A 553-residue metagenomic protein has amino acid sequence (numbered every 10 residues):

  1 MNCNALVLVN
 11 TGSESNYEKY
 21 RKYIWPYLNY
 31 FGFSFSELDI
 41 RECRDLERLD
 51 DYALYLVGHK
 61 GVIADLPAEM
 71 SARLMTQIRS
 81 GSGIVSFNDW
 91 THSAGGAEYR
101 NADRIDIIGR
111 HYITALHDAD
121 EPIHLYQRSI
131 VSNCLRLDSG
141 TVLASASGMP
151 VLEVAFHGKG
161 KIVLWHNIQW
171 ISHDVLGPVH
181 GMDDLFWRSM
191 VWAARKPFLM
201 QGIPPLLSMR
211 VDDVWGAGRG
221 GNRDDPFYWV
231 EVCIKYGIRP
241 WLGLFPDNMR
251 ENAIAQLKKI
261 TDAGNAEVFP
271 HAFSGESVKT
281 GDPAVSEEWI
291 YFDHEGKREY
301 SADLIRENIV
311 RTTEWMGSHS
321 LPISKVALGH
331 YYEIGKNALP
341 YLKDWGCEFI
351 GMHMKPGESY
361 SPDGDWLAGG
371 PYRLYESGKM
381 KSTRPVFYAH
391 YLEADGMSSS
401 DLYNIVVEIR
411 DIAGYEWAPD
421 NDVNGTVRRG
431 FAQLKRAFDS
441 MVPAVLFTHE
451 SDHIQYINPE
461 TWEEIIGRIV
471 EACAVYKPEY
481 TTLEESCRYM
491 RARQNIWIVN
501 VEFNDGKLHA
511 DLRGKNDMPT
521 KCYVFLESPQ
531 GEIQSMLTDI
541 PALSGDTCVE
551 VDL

Functional and structural regions predicted by a protein language model:
N2-L6, K19-F31, D51-Y52, S82-G83 (+2 more regions): A glycine-centered loop/beta-turn motif at secondary-structure junctions
L6, S13-A94, D224, L242: Helical hinge/lid and interdomain linker segments adjacent to catalytic or ligand-binding clefts that mediate domain
S13-E18, I40-E47, V62-P67, V142-S145 (+7 more regions): Acidic-and-aromatic substrate-binding clefts and catalytic sites of carbohydrate-active enzymes
G61-S147: A glycine-rich, often tryptophan-bearing local segment used as a flexible ligand/cofactor-contacting loop or short
T91-S93, A97-E98, Y236-P340, E348 (+3 more regions): Metal-dependent polysaccharide deacetylase catalytic core of the NodB/CE4 family, i.e., the active-site-bearing domain
M182, W192-E267, S324-V326: Active-site beta->alpha N-cap acidic-glycine motif
P197-L199, P204-D224, C233, M316-S324 (+3 more regions): Catalytic grooves of carbohydrate-active enzymes
E484-L526: Surface beta-strand/loop "capping" patches
